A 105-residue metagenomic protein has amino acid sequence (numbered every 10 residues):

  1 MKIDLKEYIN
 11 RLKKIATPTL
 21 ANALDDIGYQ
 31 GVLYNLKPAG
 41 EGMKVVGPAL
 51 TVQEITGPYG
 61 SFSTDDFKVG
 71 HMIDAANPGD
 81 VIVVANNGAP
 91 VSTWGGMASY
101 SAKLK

Functional and structural regions predicted by a protein language model:
M1-F62, V81: Intrinsically disordered, low-complexity regions enriched in acidic/Ser/Thr/Pro/Gln residues
K13-L20, V45, V69, A75 (+2 more regions): Generic structural signal for well-ordered, non-membrane alpha-helical segments in soluble metabolic enzymes
G42, F67-G70, Y100: Generic alpha-helical propensity signal that fires on short helical segments and nearby coil/disordered stretches
Y59-F67, K105: Short, structured beta-strand/loop micro-motifs enriched in basic residues and often containing a Trp
M72-S99, K103-K105: Extracellular/luminal Protease-associated
